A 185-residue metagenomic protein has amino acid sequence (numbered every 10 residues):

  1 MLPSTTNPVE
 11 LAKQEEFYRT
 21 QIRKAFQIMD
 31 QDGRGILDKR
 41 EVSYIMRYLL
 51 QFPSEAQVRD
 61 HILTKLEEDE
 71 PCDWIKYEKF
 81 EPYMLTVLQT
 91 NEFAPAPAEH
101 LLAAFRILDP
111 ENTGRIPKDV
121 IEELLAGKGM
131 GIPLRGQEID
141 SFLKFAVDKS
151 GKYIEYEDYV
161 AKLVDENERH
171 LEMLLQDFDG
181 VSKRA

Functional and structural regions predicted by a protein language model:
M1-R59, T64-E68: The feature marks the first
A25, L50, A103-A104, R135: Glycine-centered small-residue hotspots that permit tight backbone geometry or close packing
R34-H61, T113-V147: Extended intrinsically disordered, low-complexity coil regions enriched in Ser, Thr, Gly, Ala and often Pro
T64-R115, E123-I132, D140-A185: EF-hand and EF-hand-like Ca2+-sensor regions
